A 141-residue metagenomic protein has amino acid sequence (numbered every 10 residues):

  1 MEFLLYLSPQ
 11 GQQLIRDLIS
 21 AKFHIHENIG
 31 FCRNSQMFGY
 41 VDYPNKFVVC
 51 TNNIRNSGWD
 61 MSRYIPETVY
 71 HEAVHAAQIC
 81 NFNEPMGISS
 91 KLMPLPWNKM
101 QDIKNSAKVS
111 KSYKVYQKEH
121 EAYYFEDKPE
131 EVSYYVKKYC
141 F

Functional and structural regions predicted by a protein language model:
M1-Y6, T68, H75: N-terminal targeting leaders of exported, membrane, and organelle-targeted proteins
F3-F23: Zn2+-dependent metallopeptidase catalytic core
P9, W59-T68, S112-Q117: Soluble non-cytosolic domains of exported or imported proteins
R16, P66, Y70, V74 (+1 more regions): Non-transmembrane alpha-helical segments in soluble domains of secreted/periplasmic/extracellular proteins
A21-F38, P66, P85-P96: Non-catalytic architectural context of zinc metalloproteases
I25, G87-F141: Metalloprotease/metallohydrolase-associated module, dominated by Zn2+-dependent proteases
G30-P66, A76-C80: Active-site scaffold of zinc-dependent metalloenzymes
E72-S90: Catalytic Zn2+-binding segment of zinc metalloproteases
